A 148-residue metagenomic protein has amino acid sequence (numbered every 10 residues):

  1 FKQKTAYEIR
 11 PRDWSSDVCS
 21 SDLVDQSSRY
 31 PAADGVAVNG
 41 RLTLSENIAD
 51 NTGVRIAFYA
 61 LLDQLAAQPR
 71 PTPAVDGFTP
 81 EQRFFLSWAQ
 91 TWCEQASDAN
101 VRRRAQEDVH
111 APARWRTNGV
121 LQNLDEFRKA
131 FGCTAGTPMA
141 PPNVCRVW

Functional and structural regions predicted by a protein language model:
F1-W14, V18: Single conserved hydrophobic/aromatic residue that forms the stacking wall/gate of nucleotide- or nucleobase-binding
S15-W148: Zinc-dependent metallohydrolase catalytic domains
